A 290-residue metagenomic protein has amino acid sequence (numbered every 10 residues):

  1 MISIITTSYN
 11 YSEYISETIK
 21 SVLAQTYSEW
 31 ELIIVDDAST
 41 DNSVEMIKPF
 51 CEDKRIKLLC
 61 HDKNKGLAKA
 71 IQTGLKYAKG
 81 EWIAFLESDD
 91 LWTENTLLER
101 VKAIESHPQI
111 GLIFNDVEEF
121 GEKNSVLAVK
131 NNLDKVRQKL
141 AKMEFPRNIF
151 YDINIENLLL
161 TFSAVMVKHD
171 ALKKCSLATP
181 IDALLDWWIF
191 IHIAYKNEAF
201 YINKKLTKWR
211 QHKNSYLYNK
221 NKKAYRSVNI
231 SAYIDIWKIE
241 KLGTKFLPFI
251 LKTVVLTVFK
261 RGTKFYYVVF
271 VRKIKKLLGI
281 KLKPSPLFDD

Functional and structural regions predicted by a protein language model:
M1-I2, L23-I34, N42, K54-K57: Short loop->beta transition adjacent to catalytic acidic/histidine clusters or analogous donor-positioning motifs
Y11-A24: Short, well-formed alpha-helical segments that are part of the catalytic scaffolds of diverse glycosyltransferases
S16, D41-P49, L91, N95: Acidic helix N-cap motif at the loop->helix transition within catalytic regions of sugar-transfer enzymes
S21, S28, D36-E45, K63 (+1 more regions): A conserved acidic beta->alpha catalytic loop
H61-A78, E99: Glycine-rich, basic loop-to-helix element that forms the pyrophosphate-binding segment of sugar-nucleotide handling
L67-K69, L97-A171: Flexible acidic/His/Gly-enriched loops in nucleotide-sugar-dependent glycosyltransferase catalytic domains
K76, V136-K222, N229: Conserved nucleotide-sugar donor-binding catalytic segment
I83: Short aromatic/hydrophobic "clamp" motif used to bind/position activated sugar donors
